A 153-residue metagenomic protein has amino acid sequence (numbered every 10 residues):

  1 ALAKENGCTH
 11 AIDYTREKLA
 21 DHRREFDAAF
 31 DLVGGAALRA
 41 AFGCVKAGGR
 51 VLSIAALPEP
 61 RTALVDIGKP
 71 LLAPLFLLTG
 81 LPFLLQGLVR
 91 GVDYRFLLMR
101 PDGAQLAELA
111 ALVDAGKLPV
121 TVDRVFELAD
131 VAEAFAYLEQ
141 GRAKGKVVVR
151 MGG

Functional and structural regions predicted by a protein language model:
A1-G153: Terminal helix/beta-alpha structural elements that buttress the NAD(P)+-binding lobe
